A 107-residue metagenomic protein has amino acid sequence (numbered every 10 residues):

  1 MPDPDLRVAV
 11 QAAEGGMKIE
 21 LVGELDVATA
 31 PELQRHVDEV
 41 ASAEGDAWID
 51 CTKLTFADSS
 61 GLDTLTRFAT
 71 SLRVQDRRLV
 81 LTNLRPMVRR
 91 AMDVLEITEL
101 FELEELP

Functional and structural regions predicted by a protein language model:
M1-A57, R67-P107: STAS-like cytosolic regulatory interaction modules
